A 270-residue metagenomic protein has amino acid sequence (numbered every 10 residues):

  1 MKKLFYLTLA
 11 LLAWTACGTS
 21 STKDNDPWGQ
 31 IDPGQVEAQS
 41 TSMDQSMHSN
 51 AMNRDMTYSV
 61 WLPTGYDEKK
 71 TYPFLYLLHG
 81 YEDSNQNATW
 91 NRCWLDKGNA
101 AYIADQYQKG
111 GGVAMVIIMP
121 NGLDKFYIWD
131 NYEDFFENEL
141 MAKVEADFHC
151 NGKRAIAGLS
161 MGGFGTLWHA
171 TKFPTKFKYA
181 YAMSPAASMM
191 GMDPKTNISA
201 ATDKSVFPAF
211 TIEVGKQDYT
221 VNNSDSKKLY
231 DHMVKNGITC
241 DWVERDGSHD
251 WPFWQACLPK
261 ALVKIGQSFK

Functional and structural regions predicted by a protein language model:
K2-L7: Sec-dependent signal peptide recognition, specifically the positively charged N-region followed immediately by
L11-L12: Repetitive helical segments and hydrophobic/amphipathic motifs
T15-A16: C-terminal motif of bacterial Sec signal peptides marking the signal peptidase cleavage site
S20-K270: Non-catalytic cap/lid and distal C-terminal segments of serine-dependent acyl enzymes
